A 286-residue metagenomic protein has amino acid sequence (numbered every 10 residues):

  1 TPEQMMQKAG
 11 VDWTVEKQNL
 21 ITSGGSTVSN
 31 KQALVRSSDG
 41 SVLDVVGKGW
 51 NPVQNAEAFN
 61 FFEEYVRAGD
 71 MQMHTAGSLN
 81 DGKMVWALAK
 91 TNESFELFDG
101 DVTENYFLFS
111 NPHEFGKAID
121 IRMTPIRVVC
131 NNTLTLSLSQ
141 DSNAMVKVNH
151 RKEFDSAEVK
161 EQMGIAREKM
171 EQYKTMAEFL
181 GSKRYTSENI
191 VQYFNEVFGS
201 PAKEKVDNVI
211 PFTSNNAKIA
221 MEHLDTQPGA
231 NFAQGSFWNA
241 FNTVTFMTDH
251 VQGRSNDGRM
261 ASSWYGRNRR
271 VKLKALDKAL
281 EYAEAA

Functional and structural regions predicted by a protein language model:
T1-L20, E93-A286: Intrinsically disordered, low-complexity regions enriched in serine/threonine
T1-N60, D70, F241: Feature for intrinsically disordered/low-complexity regulatory segments and propeptides
L34, A87-A89, F109: Generic structural hydrophobic/aromatic packing signal, biased to beta-strands
S38, R67, E114-F115: Short, solvent-exposed coil/turn segments at beta-strand boundaries
V53-E64, M84-W86, E104: Short, well-structured alpha-helical interface segments that form or flank functional binding sites
A58, G77-L79, D120: Extended alpha-helical scaffold and adjacent linker segments that couple domains and build interaction/assembly
E64-R67, F246: Extended, non-membrane alpha-helical segments enriched in charged/polar residues
A68-L97: Ser/Thr-rich, low-complexity intrinsically disordered terminal regions
